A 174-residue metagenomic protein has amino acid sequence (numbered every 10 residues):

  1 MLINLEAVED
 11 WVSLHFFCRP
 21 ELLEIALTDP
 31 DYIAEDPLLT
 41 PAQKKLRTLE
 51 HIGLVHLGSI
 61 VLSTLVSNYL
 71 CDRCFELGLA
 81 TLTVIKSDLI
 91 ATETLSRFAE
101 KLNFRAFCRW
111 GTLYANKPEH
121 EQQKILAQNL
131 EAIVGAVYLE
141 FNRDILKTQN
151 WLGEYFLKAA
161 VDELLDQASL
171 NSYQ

Functional and structural regions predicted by a protein language model:
M1-Q174: Double-stranded RNA-binding/processing signature
